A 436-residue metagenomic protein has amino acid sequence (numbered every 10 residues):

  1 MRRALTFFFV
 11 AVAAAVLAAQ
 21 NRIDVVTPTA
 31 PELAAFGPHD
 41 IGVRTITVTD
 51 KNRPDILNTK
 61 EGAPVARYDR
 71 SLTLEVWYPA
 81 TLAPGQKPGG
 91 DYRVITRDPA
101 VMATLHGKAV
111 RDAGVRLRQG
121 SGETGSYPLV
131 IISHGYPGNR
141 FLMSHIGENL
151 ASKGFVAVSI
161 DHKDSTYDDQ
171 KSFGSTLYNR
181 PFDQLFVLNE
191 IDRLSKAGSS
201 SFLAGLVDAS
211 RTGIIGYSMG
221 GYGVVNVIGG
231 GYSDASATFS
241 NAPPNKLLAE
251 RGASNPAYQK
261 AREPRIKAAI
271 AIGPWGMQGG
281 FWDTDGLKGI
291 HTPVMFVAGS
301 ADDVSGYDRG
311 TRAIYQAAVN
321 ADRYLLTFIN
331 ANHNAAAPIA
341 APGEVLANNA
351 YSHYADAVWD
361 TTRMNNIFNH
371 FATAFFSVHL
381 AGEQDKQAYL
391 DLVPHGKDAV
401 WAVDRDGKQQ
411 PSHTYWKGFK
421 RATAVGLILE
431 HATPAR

Functional and structural regions predicted by a protein language model:
N21-L33, K51, N58-T59, A321 (+2 more regions): Alpha/beta-hydrolase-fold serine-hydrolase catalytic core, especially in secreted/extracellular enzymes
N21-V130, I428-E430: Domain-level recognition of soluble alpha/beta enzyme cores, biased toward histidine phosphatases/phosphomutases
T73, W77-G85, D91-M102, F141-D168 (+4 more regions): Active-site machinery of serine-nucleophile hydrolases
D112-D169, Q278-G279, D303-Y307: Short substrate-entry loop that stabilizes the transition state in hydrolases
L142-H145, G174-S210, V225-N226, A235-N255: Alpha/beta-hydrolase active-site loop
G216, G220, V224: Gly/Ala-rich beta-loop-alpha elbow adjacent to hydrolase catalytic centers
D283-T284, G306-Q316: Short alpha-helix in the alpha/beta-hydrolase fold that links the catalytic acid
I290, F296-A298: Short beta-strand/loop motif that positions the catalytic acidic residue of the alpha/beta-hydrolase fold
